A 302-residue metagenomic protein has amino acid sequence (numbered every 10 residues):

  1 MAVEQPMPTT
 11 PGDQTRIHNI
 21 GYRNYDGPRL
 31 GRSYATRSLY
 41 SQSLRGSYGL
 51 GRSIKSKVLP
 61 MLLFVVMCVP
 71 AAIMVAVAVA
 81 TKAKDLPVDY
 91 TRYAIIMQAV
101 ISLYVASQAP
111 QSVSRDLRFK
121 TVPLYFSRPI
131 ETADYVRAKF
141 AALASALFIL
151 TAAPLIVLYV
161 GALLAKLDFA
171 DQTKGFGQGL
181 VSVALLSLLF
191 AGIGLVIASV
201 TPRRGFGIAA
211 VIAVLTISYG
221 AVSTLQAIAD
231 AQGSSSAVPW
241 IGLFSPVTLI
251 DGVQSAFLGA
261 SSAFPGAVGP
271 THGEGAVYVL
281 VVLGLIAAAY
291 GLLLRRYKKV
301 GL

Functional and structural regions predicted by a protein language model:
M1-S33: Short, non-transmembrane cytosolic segments of multipass membrane proteins
V3-Q5, I208, A213, G220-G301: Terminal transmembrane helical anchor/hairpin motif
R32, R45-F64: Membrane-interface helix starts
K55-V77, A99-L103, V211-S218, G284-A287: Hydrophobic alpha-helical transmembrane segments of multi-pass membrane transport/permease proteins
V66-L86, L163, V222-S223, L293: Juxtamembrane "helix exit" motif at the C-terminal ends of alpha-helical transmembrane segments in multi-pass membrane
V75-A109, S114, S261-V281: Membrane-embedded or membrane-proximal helical elements that form or frame transporter/channel pores
S112-S145: Helix-loop-helix units of permease transmembrane domains in multi-pass membrane transporters, especially ABC
A142-P202: Secretory targeting signals
